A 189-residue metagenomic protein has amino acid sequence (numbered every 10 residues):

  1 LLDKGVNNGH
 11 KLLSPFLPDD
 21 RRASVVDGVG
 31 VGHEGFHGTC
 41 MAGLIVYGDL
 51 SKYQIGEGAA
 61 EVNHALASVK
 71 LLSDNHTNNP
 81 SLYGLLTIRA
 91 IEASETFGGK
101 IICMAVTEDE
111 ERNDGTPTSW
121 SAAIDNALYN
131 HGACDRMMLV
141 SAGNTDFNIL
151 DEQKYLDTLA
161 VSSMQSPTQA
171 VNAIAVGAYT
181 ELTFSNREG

Functional and structural regions predicted by a protein language model:
L1, C103, L139-S141, A175-A178: A structural signal for short, well-ordered beta-strand segments and their strand-loop junctions that often border
L1-R21, D27-L82, E111, A133-D135 (+1 more regions): Subtilisin-like serine protease catalytic core
D3-L12, T158-G189: Extracellular S/T/G-rich loop segment that most often corresponds to the catalytic His/Ser-adjacent loop
D19-V31, E152-S163: Short helix/strand-bridging catalytic loops that position acidic/His residues to coordinate divalent metals and engage
M41, D146, T180: Short, flexible micro-motifs
L71-A170, T183: Substrate-binding/access-modulating region of protease and related hydrolase catalytic domains
